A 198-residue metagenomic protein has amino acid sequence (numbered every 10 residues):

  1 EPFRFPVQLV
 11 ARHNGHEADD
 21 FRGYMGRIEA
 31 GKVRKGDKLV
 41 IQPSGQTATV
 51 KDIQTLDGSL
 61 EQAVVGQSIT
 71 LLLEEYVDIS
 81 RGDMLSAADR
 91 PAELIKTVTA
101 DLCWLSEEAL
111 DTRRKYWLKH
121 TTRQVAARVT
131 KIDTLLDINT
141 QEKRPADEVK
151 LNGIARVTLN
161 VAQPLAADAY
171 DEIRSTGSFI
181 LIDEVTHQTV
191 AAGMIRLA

Functional and structural regions predicted by a protein language model:
E1-R12: Canonical P-loop GTPase G-domain recognition
N14-A198: C-terminal effector/interaction modules appended to NTPase cores
